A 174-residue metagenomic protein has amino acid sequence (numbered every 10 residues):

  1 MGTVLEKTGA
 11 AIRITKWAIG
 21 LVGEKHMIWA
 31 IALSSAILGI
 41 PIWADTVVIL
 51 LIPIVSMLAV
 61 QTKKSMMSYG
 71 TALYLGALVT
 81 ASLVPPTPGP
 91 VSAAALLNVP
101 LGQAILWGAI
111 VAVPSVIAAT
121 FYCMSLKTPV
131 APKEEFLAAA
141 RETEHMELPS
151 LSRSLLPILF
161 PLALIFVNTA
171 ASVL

Functional and structural regions predicted by a protein language model:
M1-I12, A36, L155: Core transmembrane alpha-helical segments of multi-pass membrane transporters/permeases
T3, R13-L21, L164-L174: Hydrophobic transmembrane alpha-helices of multi-pass solute/ion transporters
E6-R13, W29, L50, M67 (+1 more regions): Juxtamembrane loop-helix boundary motifs flanking transmembrane segments in multi-pass membrane proteins
E6-V22, A59, T128-R141: Flexible loop linkers connecting adjacent transmembrane helices in multi-pass alpha-helical membrane transporters
T8-K16, I49, P53, T120 (+1 more regions): Short helix-terminus and kink motifs of transmembrane alpha helices, predominantly at the cytoplasmic interface
I19-Q103, W107: Hydrophobic transmembrane alpha-helices that form the pore/transport pathway of multi-pass ion and small-solute
L106-L174: Long, contiguous bundles of hydrophobic transmembrane helices that form the permeation core of multi-pass
